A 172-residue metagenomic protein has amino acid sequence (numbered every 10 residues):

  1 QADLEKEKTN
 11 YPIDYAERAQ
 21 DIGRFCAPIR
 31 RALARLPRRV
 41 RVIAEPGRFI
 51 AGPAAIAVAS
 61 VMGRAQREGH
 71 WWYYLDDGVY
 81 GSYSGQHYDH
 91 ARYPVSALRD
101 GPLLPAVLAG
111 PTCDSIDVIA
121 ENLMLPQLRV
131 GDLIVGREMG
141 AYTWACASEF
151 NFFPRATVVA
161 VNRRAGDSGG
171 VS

Functional and structural regions predicted by a protein language model:
Q1-P37, R41-V42: Acidic, glycine-rich loop-and-beta core segments that form the ion-binding/anion-interacting portion of active sites
R30, P37-S172: Charged (often Lys/Glu-rich) extended helix/loop segments that serve as interaction or gating elements
